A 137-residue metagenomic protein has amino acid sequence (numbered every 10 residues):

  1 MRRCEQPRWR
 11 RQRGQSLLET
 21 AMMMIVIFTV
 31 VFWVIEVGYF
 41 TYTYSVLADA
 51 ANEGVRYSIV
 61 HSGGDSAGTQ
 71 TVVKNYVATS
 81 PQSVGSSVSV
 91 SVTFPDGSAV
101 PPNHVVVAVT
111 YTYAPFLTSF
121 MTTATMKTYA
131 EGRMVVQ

Functional and structural regions predicted by a protein language model:
R2-K74: Alpha-helical assembly-interface signal, strongest on the long, hydrophobic N-terminal helix that forms
R2-R3, Y44, E53-Q137: Short, conserved structural patches
